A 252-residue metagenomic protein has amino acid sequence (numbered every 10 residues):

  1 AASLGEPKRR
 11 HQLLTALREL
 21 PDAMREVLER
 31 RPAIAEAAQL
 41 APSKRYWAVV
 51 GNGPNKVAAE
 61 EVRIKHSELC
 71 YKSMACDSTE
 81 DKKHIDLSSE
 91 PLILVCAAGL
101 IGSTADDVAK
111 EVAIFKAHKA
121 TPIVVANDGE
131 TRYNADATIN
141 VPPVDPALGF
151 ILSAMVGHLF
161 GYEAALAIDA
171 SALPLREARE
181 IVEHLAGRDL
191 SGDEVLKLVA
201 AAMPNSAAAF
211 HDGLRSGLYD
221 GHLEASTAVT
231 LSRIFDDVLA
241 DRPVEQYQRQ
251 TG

Functional and structural regions predicted by a protein language model:
A1-G252: A SIS-like phosphosugar-recognition module
